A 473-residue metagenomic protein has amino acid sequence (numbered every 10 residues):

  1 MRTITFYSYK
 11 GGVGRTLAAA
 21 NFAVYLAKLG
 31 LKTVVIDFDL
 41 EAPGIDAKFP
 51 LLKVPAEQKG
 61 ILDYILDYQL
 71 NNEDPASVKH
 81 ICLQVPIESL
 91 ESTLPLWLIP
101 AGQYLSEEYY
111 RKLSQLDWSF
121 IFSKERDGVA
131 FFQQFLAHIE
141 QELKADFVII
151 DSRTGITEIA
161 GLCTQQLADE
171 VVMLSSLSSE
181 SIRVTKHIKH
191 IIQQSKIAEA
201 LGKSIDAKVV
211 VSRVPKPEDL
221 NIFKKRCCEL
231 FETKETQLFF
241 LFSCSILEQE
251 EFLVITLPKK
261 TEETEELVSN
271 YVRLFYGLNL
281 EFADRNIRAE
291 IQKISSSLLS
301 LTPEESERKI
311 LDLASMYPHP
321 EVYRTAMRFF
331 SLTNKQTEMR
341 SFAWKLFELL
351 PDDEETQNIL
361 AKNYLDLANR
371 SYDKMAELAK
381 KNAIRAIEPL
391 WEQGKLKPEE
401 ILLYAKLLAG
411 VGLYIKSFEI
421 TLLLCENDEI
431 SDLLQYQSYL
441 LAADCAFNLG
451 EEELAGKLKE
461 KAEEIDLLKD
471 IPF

Functional and structural regions predicted by a protein language model:
R2-E41: Walker A/P-loop phosphate-binding motif and the immediately C-terminal alpha-helix
F22, K293, T325-F329, L360 (+4 more regions): Structural register within alpha-helical repeat arrays
K28-V34, V129-T233: Conserved catalytic-core segment of NTP-binding enzymes
L40-E140, Q249-L253: P-loop/Walker-type NTP enzyme "switch/lid" segment
S195-L299: C-terminal lobe/tail of nucleotide-utilizing enzymes
S297-L298, F330, Y364, S371 (+2 more regions): Residue at a conserved register position within TPR or TPR-like alpha-solenoid repeats
